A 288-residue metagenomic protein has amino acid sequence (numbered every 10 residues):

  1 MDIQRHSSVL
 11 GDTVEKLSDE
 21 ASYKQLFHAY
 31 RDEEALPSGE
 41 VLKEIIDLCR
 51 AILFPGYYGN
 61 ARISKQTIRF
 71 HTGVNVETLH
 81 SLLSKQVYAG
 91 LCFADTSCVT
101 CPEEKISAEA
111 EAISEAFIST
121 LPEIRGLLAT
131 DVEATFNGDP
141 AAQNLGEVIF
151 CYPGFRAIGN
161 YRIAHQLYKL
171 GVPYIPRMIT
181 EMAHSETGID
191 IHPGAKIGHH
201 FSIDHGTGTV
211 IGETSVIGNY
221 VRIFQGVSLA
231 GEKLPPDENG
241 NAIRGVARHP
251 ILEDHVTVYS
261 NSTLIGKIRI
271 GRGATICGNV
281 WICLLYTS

Functional and structural regions predicted by a protein language model:
M1-M178: Terminal amphipathic alpha-helical/low-complexity segments used for targeting or macromolecular assembly
C151-S262, K267: Conserved mid-sequence domains
G271-A274: Functionally important transmembrane alpha-helices
W281-I282: Short, electropositive alpha-helical surface patch
Y286-T287: Conserved small/polar residues in nucleotide/adenosyl-binding loops
